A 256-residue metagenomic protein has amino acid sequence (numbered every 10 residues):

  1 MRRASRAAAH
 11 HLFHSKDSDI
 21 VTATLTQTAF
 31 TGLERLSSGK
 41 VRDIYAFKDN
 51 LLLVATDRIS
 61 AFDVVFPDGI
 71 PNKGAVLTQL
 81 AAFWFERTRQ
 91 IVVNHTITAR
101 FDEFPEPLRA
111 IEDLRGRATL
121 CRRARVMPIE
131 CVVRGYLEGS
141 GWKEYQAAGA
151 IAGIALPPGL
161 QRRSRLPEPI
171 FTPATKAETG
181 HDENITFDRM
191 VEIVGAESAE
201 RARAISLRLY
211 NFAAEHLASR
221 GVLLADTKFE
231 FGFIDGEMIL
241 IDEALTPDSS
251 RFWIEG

Functional and structural regions predicted by a protein language model:
A4-A9: Acidic, Ala/Val/Gly-enriched low-complexity intrinsically disordered segments
H10-H14: Intrinsic-disorder-associated, low-complexity terminal segments enriched in Asp/Asn/His/Tyr and depleted of Lys/Arg
I20-K176: Active-site loop/lid in soluble adenylation, ligation, and acyl-transfer enzymes
D43, K228-E230: Short, surface-exposed charged micro-motifs
R165-A196: A short mid-domain helix/strand-loop element embedded in enzyme catalytic domains that forms or borders the active-site
V194-A225: A long amphipathic alpha-helix within ATP-dependent nucleotide-binding catalytic cores
E230-G256: Catalytic activation segment of kinase domains across protein kinase-like and atypical kinase folds
